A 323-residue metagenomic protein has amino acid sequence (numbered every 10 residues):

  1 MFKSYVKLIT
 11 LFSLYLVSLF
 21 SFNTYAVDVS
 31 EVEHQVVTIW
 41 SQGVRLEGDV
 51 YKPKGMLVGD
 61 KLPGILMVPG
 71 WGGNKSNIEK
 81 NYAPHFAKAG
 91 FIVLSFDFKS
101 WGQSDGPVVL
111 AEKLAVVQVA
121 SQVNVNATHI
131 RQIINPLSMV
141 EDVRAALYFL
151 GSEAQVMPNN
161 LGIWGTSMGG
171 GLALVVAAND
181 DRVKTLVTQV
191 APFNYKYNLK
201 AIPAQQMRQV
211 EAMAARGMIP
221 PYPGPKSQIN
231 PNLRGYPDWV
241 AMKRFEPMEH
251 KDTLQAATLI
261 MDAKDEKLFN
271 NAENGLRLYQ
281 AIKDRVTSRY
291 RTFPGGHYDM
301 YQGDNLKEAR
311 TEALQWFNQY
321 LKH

Functional and structural regions predicted by a protein language model:
V27-D60: N-terminal cap/lid segment of alpha/beta-hydrolase-fold proteins
D60-G70: Short beta-strand element of the alpha/beta-hydrolase
G72-P84, F98, E273: The serine-hydrolase catalytic nucleophile loop
A87-P107, V119-Q122: Conserved alpha/beta-hydrolase
L114-E153: Alpha/beta-hydrolase active-site loop
A145-Q209: Primarily recognizes the serine-hydrolase "nucleophile elbow" in alpha/beta-hydrolase and SGNH/GDSL folds
S227-G295: Serine-hydrolase catalytic core
G296-L306: Catalytic histidine-centered segment of alpha/beta-hydrolase-like enzymes
